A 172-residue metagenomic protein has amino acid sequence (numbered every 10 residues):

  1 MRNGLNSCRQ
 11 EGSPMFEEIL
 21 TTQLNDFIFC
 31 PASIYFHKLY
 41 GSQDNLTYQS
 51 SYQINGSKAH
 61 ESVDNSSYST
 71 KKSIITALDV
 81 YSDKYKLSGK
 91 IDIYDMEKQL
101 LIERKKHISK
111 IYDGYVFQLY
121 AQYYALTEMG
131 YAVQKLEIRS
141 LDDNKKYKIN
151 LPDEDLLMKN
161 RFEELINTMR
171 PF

Functional and structural regions predicted by a protein language model:
M1-L101, I108, F117: Metal-dependent nuclease catalytic cores that hydrolyze phosphodiester bonds in DNA/RNA, characterized by
G12, K71-K86, E128-F172: Metal-dependent nuclease catalytic regions and adjoining charged, substrate-binding loops involved in nucleic-acid end
Q53-I54, L119-A121, L151-P152, I166: Short, charged/polar low-complexity linear motifs in solvent-exposed/disordered segments
G89-K90, Y115-Q118, Q122, M158 (+1 more regions): Amphipathic alpha-helical interface surfaces
L101-R104, R139: Glycine- and acidic-rich phosphate- and metal-coordinating loops
E103-Y112, N150-E154: Short histidine-centered catalytic/ligand-binding loop motif
D113-E137: Metal-dependent nuclease catalytic cores in nucleic-acid-processing enzymes, especially RNase H-like/related
